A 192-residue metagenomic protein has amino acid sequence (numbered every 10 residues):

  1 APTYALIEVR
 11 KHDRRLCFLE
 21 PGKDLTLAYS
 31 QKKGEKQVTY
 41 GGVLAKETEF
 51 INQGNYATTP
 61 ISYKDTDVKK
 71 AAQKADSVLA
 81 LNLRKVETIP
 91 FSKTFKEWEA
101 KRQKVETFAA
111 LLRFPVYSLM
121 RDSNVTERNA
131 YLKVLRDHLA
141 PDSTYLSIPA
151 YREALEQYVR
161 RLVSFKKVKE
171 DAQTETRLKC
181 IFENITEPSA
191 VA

Functional and structural regions predicted by a protein language model:
A1-W98, R102: A non-transmembrane, solvent-exposed segment enriched in polar/low-complexity residues
K70, R113-T126, L162-E170: Short coil/turn connectors between adjacent alpha-helices in alpha-solenoid helical repeat scaffolds
T88, S92, L112-V116, E187: Intrinsically disordered or highly flexible coil/loop and linker segments, enriched in small and charged/polar residues
A100-F114: Long, leucine/valine-rich, helix-dominated scaffolding and oligomerization segments
Y131: Short, solvent-exposed loop/beta-turn-alpha elements that line the ligand-binding surface or hinge of extracytoplasmic
H138-A192: Long, charge-rich alpha-helical interaction segments
